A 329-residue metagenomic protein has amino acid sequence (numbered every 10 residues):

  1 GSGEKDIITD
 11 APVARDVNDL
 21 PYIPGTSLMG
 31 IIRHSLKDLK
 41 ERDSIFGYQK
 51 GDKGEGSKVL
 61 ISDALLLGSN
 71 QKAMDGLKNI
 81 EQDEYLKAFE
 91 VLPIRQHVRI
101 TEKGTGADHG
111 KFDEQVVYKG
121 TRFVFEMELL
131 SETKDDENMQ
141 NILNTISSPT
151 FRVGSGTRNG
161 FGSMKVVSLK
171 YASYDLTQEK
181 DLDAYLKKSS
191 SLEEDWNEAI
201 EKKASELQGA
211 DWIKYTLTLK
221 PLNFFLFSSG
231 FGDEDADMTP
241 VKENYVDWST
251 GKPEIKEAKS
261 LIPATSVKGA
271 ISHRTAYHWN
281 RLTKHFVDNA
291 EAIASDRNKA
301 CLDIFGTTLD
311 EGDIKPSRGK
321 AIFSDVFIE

Functional and structural regions predicted by a protein language model:
G1-E329: Small/polar/charged residue-enriched interaction surfaces, especially the RNA/DNA-contacting tracks of RNP/CRISPR
